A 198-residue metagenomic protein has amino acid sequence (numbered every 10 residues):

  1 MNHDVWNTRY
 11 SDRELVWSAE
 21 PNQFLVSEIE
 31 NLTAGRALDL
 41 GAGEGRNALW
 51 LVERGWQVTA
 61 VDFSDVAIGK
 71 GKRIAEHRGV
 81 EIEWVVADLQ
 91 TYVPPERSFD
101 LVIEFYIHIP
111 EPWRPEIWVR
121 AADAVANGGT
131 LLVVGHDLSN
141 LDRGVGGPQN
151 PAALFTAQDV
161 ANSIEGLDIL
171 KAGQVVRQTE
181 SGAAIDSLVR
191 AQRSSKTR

Functional and structural regions predicted by a protein language model:
M1-L32: Conserved class I S-adenosyl-L-methionine
G35-G43: Conserved class I S-adenosyl-L-methionine
S64-V66: Conserved SAM/SAH-binding beta-strand->alpha-helix loop
H77-L89: Conserved SAM-binding strand-loop segment of SAM-dependent methyltransferases
Y92-L101: A short acidic, Gly/Pro-enriched loop at the edge of an enzyme's catalytic core that lines a small-molecule cofactor
I109-A121: A short, conserved alpha-helix within the catalytic core of class I
G128-H136: Conserved beta-strand signature within the Rossmann-like core of class I S-adenosyl-L-methionine
A152-A172: Short alpha-helix
